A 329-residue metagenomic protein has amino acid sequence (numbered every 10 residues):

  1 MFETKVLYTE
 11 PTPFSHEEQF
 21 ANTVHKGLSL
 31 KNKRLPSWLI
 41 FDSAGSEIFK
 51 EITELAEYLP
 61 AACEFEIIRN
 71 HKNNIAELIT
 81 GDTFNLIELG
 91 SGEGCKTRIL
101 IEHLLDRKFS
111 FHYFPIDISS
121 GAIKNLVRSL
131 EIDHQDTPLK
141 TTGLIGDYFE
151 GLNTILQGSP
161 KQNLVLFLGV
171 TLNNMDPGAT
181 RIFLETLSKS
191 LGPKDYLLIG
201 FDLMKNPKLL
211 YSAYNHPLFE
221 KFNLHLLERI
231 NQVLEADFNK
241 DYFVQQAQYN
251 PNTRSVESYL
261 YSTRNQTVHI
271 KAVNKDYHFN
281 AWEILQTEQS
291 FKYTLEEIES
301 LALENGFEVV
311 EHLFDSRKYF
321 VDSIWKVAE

Functional and structural regions predicted by a protein language model:
M1-L39, S46: N-terminal auxiliary segments of SAM/dcSAM-dependent transferases
N32-L78: Class I SAM-dependent methyltransferase Rossmann-like catalytic core, especially the SAM/SAH-binding loop
D82-G92: Conserved class I S-adenosyl-L-methionine
E93-K108: Conserved SAM-binding loop of SAM-dependent methyltransferases across substrates and taxa, primarily the Class I
D117-G121: Conserved SAM/SAH-binding beta-strand->alpha-helix loop
N174-T186: A short, conserved alpha-helix within the catalytic core of class I
K189-N206: Conserved beta-strand signature within the Rossmann-like core of class I S-adenosyl-L-methionine
Y211-F291, L295, E299-N305: Substrate-binding/catalytic lobe of Class I Rossmann-like enzymes that use SAM or dcSAM, i.e., the mid-to-C-terminal
